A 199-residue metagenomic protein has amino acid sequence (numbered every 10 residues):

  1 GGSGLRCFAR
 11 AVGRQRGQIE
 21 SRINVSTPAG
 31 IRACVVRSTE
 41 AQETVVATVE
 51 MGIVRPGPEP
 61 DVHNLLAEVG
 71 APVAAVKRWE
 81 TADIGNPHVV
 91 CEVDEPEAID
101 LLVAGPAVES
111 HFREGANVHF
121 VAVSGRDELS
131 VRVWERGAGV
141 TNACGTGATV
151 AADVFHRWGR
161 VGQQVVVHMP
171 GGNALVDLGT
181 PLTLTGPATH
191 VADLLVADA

Functional and structural regions predicted by a protein language model:
S3-A143, V150-A199: Active-site proximal loop and beta-alpha junction motif in alpha/beta enzyme cores
